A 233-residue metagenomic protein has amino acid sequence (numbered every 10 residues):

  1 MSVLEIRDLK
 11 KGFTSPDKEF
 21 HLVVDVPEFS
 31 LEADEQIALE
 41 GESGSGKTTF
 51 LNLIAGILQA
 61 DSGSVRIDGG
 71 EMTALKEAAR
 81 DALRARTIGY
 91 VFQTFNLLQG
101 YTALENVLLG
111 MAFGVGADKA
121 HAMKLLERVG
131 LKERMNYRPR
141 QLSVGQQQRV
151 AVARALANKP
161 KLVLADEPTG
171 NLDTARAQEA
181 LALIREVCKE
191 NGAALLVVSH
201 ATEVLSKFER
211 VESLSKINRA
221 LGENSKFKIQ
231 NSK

Functional and structural regions predicted by a protein language model:
V3, G12-V26: A short, flexible loop at the N-terminus of ABC-type nucleotide-binding domains that lies
E19, M72-G89: ABC ATPase NBD coupling module
E40-E42: The feature captures the beta-strand-to-loop junction immediately N-terminal to the Walker
A55: Helix-to-loop junction immediately C-terminal to a conserved catalytic motif
G63-A74: Conserved ABC transporter NBD signature motif
A85, Y137-R140, N158, N191: Conserved signature/switch motifs of ABC ATPase nucleotide-binding domains
R138-Q148: Conserved ABC ATPase signature
